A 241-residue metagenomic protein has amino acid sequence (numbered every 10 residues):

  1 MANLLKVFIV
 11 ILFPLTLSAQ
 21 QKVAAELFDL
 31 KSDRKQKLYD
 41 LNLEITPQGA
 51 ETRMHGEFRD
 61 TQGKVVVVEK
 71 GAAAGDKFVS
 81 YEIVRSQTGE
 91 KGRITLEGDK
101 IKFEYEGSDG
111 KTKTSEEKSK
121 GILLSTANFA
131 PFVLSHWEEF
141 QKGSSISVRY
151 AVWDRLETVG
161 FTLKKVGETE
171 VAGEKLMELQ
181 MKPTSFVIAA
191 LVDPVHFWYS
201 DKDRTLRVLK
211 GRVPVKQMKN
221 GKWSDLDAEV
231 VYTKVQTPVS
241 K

Functional and structural regions predicted by a protein language model:
M1, A19-Q20: Absolute protein N-terminus
A2-V10: Sec-dependent signal peptide recognition, specifically the positively charged N-region followed immediately by
N3, H55, F78, K113 (+4 more regions): Generic preference for well-ordered secondary structure
V10-A19: Hydrophobic h-region of N-terminal signal peptides that target proteins for export in Gram-negative bacteria
Q20-D76, E82-G98, V148-K241: Acidic, serine/threonine-rich low-complexity disordered tracts
E104-L176: Solvent-exposed helix/loop surface patches that form functional interfaces
